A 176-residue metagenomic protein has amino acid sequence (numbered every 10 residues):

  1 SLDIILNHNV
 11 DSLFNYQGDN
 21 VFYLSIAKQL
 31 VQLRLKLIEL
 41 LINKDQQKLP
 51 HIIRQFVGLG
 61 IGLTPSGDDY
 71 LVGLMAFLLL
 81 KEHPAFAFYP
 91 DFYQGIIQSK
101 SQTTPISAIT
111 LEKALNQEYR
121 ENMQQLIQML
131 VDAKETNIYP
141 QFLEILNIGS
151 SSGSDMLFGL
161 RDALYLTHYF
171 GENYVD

Functional and structural regions predicted by a protein language model:
S1-D176: Non-transmembrane, aqueous-exposed alpha-helical and coiled segments at domain scale
